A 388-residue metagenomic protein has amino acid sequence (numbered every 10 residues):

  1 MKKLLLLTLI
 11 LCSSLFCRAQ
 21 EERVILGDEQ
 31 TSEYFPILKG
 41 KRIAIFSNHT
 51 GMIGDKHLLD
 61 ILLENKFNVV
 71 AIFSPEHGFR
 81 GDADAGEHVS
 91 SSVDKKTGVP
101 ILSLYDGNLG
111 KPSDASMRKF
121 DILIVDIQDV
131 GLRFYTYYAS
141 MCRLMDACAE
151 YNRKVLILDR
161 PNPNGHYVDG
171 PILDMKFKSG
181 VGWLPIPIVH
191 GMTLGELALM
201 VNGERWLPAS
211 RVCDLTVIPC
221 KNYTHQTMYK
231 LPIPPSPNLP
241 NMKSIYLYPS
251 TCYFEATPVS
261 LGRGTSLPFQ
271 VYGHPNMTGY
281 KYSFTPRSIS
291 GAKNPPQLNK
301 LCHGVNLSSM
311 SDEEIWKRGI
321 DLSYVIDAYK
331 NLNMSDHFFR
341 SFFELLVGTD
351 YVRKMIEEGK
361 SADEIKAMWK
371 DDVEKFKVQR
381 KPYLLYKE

Functional and structural regions predicted by a protein language model:
M1-E22: Bacterial Sec-dependent N-terminal signal peptides
V70-E76, L158: Short internal beta-strands
G81-G86, L156-K178: Glycine-rich, charge-decorated loop segments at or immediately adjacent to ligand/cofactor-binding or catalytic sites
S90-F120: Glycine-rich oxoanion-binding loops at beta->alpha junctions
D129-M141: Glycine/threonine-rich flexible loop motifs
K178-P249: Conserved anion/nucleotide-ligand pocket segment
K221-L298: Glycine-rich, aromatic-lined ligand/substrate-binding cores of catalytic and carbohydrate-binding domains
P268, Y272-K370, E388: Conserved functional hotspot residues or short segments at active or partner-binding sites across diverse domains
